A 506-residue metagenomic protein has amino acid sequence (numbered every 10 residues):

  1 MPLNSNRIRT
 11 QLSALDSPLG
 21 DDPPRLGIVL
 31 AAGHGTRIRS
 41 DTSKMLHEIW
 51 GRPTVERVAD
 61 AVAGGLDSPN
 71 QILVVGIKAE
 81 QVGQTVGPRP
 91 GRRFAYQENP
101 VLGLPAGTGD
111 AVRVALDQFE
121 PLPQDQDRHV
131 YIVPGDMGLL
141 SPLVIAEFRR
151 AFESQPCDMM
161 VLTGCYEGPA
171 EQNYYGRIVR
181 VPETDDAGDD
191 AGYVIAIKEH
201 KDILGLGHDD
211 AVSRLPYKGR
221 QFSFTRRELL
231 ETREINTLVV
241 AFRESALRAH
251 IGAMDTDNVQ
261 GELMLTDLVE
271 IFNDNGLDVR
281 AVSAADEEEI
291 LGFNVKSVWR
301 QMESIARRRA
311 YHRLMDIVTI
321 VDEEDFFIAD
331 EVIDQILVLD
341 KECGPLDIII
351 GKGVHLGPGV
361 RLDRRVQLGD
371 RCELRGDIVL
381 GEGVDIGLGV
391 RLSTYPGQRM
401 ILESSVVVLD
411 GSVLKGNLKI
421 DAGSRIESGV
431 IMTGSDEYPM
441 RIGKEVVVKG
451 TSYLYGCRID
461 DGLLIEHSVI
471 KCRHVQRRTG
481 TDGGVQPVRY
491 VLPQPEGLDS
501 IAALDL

Functional and structural regions predicted by a protein language model:
M1-P24, D257-L506: Left-handed beta-helix
M1-V29, R52-R150, S154: Conserved N-terminal catalytic core of the sugar/cofactor nucleotidyltransferase
L26-I38: A phosphate-binding catalytic loop at a beta-strand-loop-alpha-helix junction that coordinates phosphoryl groups
I38, A246-R248, W299: A generic structural signal for short hydrophobic patches within well-formed alpha-helices
T42-E48, N99-L102, M254-D257: Short glycine-enriched, charge-decorated loop/helix-capping segments at active-site entrances that position
A95-N99, V114, L162, V282-A284 (+1 more regions): Conserved beta-strand termini and adjacent loop/short-helix elements that scaffold enzyme active sites in alpha/beta
V130, M137, V239-V240, L291: A residue-level structural signature of the nucleotidyltransferase/glycosyltransferase Rossmann-like core
L140-V259: Conserved core of the sugar-phosphate nucleotidyltransferase
